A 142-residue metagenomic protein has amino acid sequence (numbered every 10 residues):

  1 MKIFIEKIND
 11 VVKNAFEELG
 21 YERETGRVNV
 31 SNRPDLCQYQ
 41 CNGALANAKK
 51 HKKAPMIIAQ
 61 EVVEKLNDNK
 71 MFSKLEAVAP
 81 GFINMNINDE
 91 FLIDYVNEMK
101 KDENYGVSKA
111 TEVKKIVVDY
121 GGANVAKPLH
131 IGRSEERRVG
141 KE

Functional and structural regions predicted by a protein language model:
M1-V28: Charged, compositionally biased N-terminal leader segments and the immediate start of the first structured element
Y21-V30, E76-A79, K115-G121: Conserved alpha/beta enzyme-core scaffolds, especially Rossmann-like or related mixed alpha/beta domains that build
R27-N42, V78, F82-I83: Short, charge-patterned binding micro-sites
D35, Y39-I57: Short, small/acidic-rich helices and loops at N termini and domain boundaries of DNA replication/processing enzymes
Q38, I58, M85, H130: Residue-level signal for inorganic ion chemistry
N42-L45, K49-K50, D94-E142: N-terminal catalytic cores of NTP/NDP-binding nucleotidyl/phosphoryl-transfer enzymes
V63, N67-V118: Carboxylate-rich, divalent-cation-coordinating active-site regions
